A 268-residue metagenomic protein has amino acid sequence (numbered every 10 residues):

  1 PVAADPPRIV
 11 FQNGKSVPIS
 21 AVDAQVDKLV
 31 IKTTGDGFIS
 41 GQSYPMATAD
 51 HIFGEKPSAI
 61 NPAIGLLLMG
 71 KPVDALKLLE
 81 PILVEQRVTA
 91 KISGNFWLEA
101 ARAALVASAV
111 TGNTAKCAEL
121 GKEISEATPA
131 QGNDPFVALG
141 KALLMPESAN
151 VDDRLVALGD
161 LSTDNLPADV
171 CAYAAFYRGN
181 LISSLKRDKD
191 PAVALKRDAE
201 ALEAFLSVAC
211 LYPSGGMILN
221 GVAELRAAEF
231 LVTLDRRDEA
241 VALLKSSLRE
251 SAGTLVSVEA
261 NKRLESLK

Functional and structural regions predicted by a protein language model:
V2-Q131, F136-D152, V156-G159, T163-D164 (+3 more regions): Compositionally biased alpha-helical segments
S58, D74, K116-E119, E200 (+3 more regions): Extracytoplasmic/secreted proteins, especially bacterial periplasmic and envelope-associated proteins
L202-A209, D235-L255: TPR/TPR-like (Sel1-like) alpha-helical repeat modules
G216, N220, L225, E229-V232: Long amphipathic all-alpha helical oligomerization modules
A252-K268: Eukaryotic acidic, Ser/Thr-rich intrinsically disordered low-complexity regions
